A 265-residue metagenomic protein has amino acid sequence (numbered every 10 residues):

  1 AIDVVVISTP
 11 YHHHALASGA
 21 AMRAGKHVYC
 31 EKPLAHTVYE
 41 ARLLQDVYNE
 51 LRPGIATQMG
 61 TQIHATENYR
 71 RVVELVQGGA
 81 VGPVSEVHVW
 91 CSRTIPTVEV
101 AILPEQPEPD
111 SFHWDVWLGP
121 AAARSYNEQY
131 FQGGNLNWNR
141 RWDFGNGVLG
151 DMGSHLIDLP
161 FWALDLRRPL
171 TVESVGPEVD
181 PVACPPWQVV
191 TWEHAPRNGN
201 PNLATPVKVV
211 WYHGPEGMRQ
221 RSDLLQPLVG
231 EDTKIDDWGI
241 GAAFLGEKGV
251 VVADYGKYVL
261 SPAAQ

Functional and structural regions predicted by a protein language model:
A1, I63-T66, V76, P160: N-terminal Rossmann-like dinucleotide-binding module
D3-V6: N-terminal Rossmann-like NAD(P) cofactor-binding module of classical short-chain dehydrogenase/reductase
S8, L44-V47, L75-G78, W90 (+2 more regions): Structured segments of extracytoplasmic/periplasmic soluble domains in secreted or envelope-associated proteins
S8-T9, E31-P33, G60-Q62, W90-S92 (+2 more regions): Active-site-proximal beta-strand/loop segments in catalytic clefts of secreted hydrolases
P10-Y11, A15-H64, G79: Beta-strand-loop-alpha-helix segment that lines the small-molecule cofactor/substrate pocket of alpha/beta enzymes
A17, E40, N68, L156-L159: Alpha-helical packing segments of well-folded alpha/beta enzyme cores
R70-R71, P83, H88-S92, T97-Q265: Contiguous beta-strand/loop segments that form the cofactor/metal-binding neighborhood of enzyme cores
